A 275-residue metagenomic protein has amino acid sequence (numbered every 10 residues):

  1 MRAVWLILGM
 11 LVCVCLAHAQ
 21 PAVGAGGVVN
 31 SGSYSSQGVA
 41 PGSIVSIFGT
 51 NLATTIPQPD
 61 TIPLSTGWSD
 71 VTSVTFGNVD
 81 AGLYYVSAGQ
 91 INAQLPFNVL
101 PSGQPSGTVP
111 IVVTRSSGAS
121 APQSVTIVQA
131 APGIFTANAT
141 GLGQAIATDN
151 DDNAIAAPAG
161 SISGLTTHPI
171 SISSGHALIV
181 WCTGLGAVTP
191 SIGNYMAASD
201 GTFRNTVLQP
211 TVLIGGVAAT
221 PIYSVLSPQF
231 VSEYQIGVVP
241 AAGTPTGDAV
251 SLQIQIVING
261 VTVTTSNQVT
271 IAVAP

Functional and structural regions predicted by a protein language model:
W5-C15: Bacterial N-terminal signal peptides
H18-P275: A sequence-level detector for low-complexity, Ser/Thr- and acidic-rich stretches
